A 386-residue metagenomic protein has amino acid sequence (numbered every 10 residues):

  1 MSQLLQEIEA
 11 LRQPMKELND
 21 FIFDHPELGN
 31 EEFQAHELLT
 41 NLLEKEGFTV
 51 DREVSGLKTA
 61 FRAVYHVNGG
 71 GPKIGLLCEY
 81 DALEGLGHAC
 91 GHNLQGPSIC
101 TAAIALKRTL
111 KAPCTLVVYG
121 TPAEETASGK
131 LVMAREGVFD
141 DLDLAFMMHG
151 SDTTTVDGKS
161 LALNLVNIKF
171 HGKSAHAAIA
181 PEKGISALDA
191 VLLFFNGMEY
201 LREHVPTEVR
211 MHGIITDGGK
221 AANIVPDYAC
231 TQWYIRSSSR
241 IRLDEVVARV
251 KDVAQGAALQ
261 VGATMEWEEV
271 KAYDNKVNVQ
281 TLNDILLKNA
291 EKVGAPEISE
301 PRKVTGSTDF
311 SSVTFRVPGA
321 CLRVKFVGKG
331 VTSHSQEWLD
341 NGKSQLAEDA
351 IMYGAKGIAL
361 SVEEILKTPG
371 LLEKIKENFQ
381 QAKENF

Functional and structural regions predicted by a protein language model:
S2-P113: Acidic/His- and Gly-rich active-site-bordering loop/insert found across diverse amide/peptide-bond hydrolases
N19, P26, G137, R202 (+1 more regions): Sec/Tat-exported extracytoplasmic proteins
N30, G71, G85, P97 (+5 more regions): Residues that form or flank phosphate/diphosphate-binding pockets in enzymes that use nucleotide phosphates
D51-V54, V118-G120, F146-M148, L322-V324: General beta-strand structural signal in soluble alpha/beta enzymes
T59-H66, D81-A89, N93-C100, A112-Y228 (+3 more regions): Histidine/acidic-residue-rich, glycine-tolerant segments that coordinate divalent metal ions
G75-L77, H171, C321-V327: Non-cysteine beta-strand/loop elements that form the S-adenosyl-L-methionine
L192-F386: Metal-dependent amide/peptide-bond hydrolase catalytic core, centered on the "pita-bread" metallohydrolase fold
